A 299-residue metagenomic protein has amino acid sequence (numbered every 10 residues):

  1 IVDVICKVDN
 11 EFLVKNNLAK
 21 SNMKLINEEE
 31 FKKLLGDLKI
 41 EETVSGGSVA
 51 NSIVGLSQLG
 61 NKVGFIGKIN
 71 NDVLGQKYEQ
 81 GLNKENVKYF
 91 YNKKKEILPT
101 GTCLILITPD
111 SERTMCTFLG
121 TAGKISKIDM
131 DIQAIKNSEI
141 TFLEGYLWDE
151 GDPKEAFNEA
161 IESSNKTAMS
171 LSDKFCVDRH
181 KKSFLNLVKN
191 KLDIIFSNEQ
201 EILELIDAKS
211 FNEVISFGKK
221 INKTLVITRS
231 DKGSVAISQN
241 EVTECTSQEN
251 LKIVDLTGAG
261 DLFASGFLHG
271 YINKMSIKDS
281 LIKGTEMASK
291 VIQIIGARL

Functional and structural regions predicted by a protein language model:
I1-I66, Q76: Glycine-rich phosphate/adenosyl-contacting loop at the front of the ribokinase-like
I1-L18, E41, E79-K94, L98 (+2 more regions): Ribokinase/PfkB-type carbohydrate-kinase core domain
E29-I40, E85-V87, E241-L251: Glycine/charged-rich beta-loop-alpha catalytic/anionic-binding loops adjacent to active sites
L38, V63-F90: A glycine-rich beta-to-alpha transition motif near the start of alpha/beta enzyme domains, typified by
G46, L59, L98-G101, S230: Short, basic and Ser/Thr-rich N-terminal targeting/leader segments
G55, G81, G266, G270: Rossmann-fold NAD(P)-dependent oxidoreductase module
L56, N198, G260: Short, conserved phosphate/pyrophosphate- and ester-handling motifs at nucleotide-, phospho-/glycolipid
K220, T224, D231, Q248-L299: Conserved post-catalytic alpha-helical subdomain immediately downstream of the catalytic base and nucleotide-binding
